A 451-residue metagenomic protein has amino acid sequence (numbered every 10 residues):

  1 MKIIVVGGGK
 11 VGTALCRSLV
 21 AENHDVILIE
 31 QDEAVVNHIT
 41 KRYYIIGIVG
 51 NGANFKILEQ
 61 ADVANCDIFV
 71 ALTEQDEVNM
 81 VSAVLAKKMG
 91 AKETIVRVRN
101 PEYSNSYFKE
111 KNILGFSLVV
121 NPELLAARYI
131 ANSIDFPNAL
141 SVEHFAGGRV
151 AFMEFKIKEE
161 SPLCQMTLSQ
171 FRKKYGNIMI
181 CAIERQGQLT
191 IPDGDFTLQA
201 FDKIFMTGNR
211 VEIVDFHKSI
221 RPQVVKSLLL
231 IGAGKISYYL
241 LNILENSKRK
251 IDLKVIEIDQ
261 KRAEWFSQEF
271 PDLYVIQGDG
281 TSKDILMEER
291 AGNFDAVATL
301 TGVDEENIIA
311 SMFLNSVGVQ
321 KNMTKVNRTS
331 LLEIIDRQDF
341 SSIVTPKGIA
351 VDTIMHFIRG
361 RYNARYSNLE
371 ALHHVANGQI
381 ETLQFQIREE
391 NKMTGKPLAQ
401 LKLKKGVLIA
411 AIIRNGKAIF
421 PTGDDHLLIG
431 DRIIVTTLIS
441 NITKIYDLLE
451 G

Functional and structural regions predicted by a protein language model:
M1-G451: Cytosolic regulatory regions of ion transport systems
